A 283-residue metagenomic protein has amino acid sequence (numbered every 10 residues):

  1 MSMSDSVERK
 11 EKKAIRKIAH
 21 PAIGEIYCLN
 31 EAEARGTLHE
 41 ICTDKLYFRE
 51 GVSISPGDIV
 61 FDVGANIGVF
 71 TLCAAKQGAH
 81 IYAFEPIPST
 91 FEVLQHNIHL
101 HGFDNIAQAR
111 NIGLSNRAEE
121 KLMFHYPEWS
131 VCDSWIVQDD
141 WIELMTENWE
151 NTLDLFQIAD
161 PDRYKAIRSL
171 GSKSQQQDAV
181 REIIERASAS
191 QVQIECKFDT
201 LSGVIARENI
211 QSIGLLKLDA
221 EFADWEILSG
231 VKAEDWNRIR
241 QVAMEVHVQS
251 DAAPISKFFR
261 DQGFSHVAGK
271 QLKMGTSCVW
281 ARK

Functional and structural regions predicted by a protein language model:
M1-K283: Phosphate/nucleotide-binding beta-alpha loop and adjacent structural elements of enzyme active sites
